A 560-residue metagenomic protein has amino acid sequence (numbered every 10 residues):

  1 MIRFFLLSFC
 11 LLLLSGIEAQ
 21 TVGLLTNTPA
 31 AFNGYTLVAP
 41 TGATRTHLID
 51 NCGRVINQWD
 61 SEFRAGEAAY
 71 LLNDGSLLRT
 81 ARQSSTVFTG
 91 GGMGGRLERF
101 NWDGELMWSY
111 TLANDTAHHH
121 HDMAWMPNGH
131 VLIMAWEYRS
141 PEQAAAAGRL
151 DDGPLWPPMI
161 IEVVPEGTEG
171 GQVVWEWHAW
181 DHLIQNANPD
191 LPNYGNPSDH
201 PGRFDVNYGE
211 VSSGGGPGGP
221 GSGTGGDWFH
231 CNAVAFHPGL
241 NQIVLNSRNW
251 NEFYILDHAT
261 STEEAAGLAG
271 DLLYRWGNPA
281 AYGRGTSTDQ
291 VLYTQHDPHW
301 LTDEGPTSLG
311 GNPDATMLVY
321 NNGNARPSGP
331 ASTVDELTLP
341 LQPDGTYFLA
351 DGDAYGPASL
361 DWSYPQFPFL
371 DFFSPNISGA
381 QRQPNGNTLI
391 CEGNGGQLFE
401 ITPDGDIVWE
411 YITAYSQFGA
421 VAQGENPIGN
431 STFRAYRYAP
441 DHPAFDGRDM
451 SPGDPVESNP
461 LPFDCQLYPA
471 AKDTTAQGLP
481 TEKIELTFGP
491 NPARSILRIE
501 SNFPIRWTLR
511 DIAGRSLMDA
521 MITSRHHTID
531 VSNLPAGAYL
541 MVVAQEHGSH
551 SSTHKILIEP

Functional and structural regions predicted by a protein language model:
F4-L13: Sec-dependent N-terminal signal peptides
S8, T474, I505: Short, surface-exposed linear motifs at loops/turns and structural transition points
S15-A19: Sec/Tat signal peptide C-region and signal peptidase I cleavage site
Q20-T474: Histidine-/acidic-rich catalytic cores in large beta-rich domains
D50-N51, P480-P560: C-terminal outer-membrane/trafficking sorting elements
